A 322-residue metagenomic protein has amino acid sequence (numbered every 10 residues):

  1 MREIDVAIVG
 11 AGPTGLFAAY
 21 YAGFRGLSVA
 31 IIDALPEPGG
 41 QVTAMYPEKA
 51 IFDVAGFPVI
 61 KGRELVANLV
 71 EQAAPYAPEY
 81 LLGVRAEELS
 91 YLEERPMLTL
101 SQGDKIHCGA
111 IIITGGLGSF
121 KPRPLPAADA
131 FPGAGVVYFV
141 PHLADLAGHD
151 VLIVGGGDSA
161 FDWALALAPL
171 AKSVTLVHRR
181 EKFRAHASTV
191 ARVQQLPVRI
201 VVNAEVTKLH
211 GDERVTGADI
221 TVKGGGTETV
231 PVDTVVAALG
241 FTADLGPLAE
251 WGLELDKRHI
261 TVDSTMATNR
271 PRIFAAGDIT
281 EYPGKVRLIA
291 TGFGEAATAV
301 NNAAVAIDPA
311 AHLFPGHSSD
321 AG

Functional and structural regions predicted by a protein language model:
M1-V9, F24-R25, A30, E37 (+4 more regions): FAD-binding core/adjacent interface of flavoenzyme oxidoreductases
G10-T14, G155-G157: Glycine-rich Rossmann-fold phosphate-binding loop(s) that bind the pyrophosphate of adenine dinucleotide cofactors
G23-A44, V174-R184: Glycine-rich FAD pyrophosphate-binding loop
P36-I60, H186-V190, Q194: Conserved N-terminal glycine-rich FAD pyrophosphate-binding loop of Rossmann-like flavoproteins
A67-L100, K105-C108, A168-S264, I307 (+1 more regions): A Rossmann-like FAD-binding core segment of flavoenzymes
C108, T114-G116, V154, A238-L239 (+1 more regions): Short, well-ordered coil/turn residues at beta-beta hairpins and beta-strand->alpha-helix junctions within
P124, D129-A147, T234, A238-A290 (+1 more regions): FAD-site-proximal beta/loop scaffold in flavoenzymes
H149-L170: Rossmann-like NAD(P)H-binding beta-loop-alpha module
